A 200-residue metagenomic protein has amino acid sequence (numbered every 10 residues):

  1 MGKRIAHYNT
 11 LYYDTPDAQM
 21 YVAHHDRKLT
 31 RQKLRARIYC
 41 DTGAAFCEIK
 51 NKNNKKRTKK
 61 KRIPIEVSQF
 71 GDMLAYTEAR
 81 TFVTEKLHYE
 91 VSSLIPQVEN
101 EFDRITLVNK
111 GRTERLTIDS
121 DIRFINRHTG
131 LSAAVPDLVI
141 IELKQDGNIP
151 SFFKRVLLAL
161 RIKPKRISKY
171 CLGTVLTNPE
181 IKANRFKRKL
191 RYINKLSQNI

Functional and structural regions predicted by a protein language model:
M1-I200: Phosphate-end processing signature that detects enzymes handling 5′-triphosphorylated RNA and polyphosphate
